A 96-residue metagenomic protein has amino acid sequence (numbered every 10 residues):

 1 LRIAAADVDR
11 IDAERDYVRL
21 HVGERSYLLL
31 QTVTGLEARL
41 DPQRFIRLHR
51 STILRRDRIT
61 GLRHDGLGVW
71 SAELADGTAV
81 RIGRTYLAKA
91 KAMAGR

Functional and structural regions predicted by a protein language model:
L1-R81: Conserved binding/recognition cores within well-folded domains
T85, K89-R96: C-terminal output/interaction extensions
